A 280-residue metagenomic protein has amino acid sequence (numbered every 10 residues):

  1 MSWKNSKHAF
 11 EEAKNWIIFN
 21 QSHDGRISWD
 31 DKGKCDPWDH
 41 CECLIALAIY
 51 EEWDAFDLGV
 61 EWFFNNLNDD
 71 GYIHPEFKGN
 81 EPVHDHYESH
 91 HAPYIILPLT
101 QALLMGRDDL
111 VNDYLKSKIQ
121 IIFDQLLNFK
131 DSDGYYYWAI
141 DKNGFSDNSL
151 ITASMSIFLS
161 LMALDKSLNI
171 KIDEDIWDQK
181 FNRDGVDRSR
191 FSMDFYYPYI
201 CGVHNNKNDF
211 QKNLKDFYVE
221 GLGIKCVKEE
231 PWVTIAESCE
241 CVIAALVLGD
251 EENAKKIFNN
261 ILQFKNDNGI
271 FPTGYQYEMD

Functional and structural regions predicted by a protein language model:
M1-W3, C41-A55, P93-V111, M155-K171 (+2 more regions): Well-ordered alpha-helical scaffold segments within catalytic/enzyme domains
M1-W38, A46-H74, Q120, Q125-L127 (+1 more regions): Low-complexity, Ser/Thr/Pro/Gly-enriched N-terminal "stalk/linker" regions
W3-N5, E12, D113-F123, L127-L159 (+2 more regions): Extended ligand-binding clefts on enzyme/binding-domain cores
K32, P75-P82, W138-G144, G274-M279: Short linear capping/connector segments at secondary-structure termini
K32, Y87, K207, K212 (+2 more regions): CBM-like carbohydrate-recognition segments
F63-A92: Blade-loop segments of beta-propeller domains
F64-N65, N128, V219, L262-Q263: Amphipathic alpha-helical segments of tetratricopeptide repeats
D69-H74, L110-V111, G221-K225, D267-T273: Boundary/linker segments of alpha-helical solenoid repeat arrays
